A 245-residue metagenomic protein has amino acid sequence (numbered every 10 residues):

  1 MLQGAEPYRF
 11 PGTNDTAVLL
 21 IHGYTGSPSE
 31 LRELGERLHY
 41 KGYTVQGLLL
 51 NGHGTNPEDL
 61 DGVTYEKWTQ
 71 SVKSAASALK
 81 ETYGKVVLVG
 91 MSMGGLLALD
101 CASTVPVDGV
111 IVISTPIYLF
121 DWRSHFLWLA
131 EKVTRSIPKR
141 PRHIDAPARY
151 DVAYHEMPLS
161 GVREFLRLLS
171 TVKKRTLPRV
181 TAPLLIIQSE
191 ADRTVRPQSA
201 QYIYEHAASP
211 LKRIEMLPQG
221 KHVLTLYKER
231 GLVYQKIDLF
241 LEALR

Functional and structural regions predicted by a protein language model:
L34, A182, R196-E205: Short alpha-helix in the alpha/beta-hydrolase fold that links the catalytic acid
H39-P57: Conserved alpha/beta-hydrolase
G90-G94, A98: Gly/Ala-rich beta-loop-alpha elbow adjacent to hydrolase catalytic centers
I111-D121: Active-site nucleophile loop of the alpha/beta-hydrolase fold
V180, I186-Q188, D192: Short beta-strand/loop motif that positions the catalytic acidic residue of the alpha/beta-hydrolase fold
A191-V195, V223: Acidic catalytic loop of the alpha/beta-hydrolase fold
Q201, E205-V223: Catalytic histidine neighborhood in serine/cysteine hydrolases with alpha/beta-hydrolase-type architecture
Q219-R245: Catalytic active-site module of serine/aspartate enzymes centered on a nucleophile-bearing elbow/loop
